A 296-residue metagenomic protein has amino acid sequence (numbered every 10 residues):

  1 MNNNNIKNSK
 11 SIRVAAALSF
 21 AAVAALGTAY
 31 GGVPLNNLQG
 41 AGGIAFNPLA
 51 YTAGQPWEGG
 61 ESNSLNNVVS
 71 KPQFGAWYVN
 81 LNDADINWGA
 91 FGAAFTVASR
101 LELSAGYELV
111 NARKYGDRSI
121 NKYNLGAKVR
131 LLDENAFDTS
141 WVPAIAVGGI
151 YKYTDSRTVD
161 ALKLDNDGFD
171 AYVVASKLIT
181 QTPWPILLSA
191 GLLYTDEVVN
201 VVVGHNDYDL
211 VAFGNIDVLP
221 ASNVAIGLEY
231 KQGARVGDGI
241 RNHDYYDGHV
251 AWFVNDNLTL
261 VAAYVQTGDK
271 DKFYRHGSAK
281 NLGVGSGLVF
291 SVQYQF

Functional and structural regions predicted by a protein language model:
M1-A45: Cleavable N-terminal export/targeting peptides
G31-T182, Y194, V198, P220-V224 (+5 more regions): Transmembrane beta-barrel domains of Gram-negative outer membranes and organellar outer membranes
D85, R241-N242: Generic helix N-cap/helix-start motif at coil->alpha-helix transitions
R157-V159, N200-G204, D238-I240, F273: Short, well-ordered secondary-structure micro-motifs
I186-R235: A mid-sequence, solvent-exposed acidic-amphipathic segment
Y208-L210, N242-Y246: Charged helix-capping and loop-helix junction motifs
R235-G239, L258-V261, G268-F273: Short active-site-adjacent structural elements
D271-G283: Solvent-exposed loop segments that connect transmembrane elements
